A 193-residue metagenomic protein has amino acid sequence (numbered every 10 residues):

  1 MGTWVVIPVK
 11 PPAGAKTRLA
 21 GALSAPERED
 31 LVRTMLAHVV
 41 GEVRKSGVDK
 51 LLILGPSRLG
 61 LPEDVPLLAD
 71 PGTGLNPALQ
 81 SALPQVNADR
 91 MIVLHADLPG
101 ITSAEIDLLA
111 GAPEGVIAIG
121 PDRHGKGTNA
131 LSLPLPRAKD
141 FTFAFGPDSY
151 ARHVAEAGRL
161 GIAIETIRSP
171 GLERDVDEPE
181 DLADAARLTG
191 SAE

Functional and structural regions predicted by a protein language model:
M1-L19: N-terminal nucleotide-binding beta1-loop-alpha1 segment
D30-V48: A short, N-terminal amphipathic alpha-helix
I53-G60: Short, polar loop motifs at secondary-structure junctions
E63-I92, P170: Short phosphate-binding loop-to-helix
H95-P99: The conserved acidic donor/metal-binding loop of glycosyltransferases
I101-K126: Conserved donor-nucleotide/metal-binding helix-loop-beta segment in metal-dependent transferases, i.e., the alpha-helix
S132-A157: Short, glycine-/small-residue-rich phosphate/pyrophosphate-handling segment
V154-E193: Conserved alpha/beta core of the MobA/IspD/sugar-nucleotide pyrophosphorylase nucleotidyltransferase superfamily
